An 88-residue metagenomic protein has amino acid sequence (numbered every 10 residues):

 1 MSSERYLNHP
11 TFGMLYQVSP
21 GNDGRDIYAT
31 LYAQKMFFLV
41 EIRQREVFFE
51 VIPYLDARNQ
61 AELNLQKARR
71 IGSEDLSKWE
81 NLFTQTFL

Functional and structural regions predicted by a protein language model:
M1-L55: Long, non-catalytic architectural segments outside compact domain cores
Y54-L88: Short, compact, well-ordered microdomains
